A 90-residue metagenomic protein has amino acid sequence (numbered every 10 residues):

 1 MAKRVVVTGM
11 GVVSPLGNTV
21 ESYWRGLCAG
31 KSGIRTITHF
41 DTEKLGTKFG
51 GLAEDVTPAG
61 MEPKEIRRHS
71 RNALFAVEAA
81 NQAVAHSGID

Functional and structural regions predicted by a protein language model:
M1-D90: Conserved "HGTGT" condensation-loop signature of ketosynthase/thiolase-family condensing enzymes that catalyze
